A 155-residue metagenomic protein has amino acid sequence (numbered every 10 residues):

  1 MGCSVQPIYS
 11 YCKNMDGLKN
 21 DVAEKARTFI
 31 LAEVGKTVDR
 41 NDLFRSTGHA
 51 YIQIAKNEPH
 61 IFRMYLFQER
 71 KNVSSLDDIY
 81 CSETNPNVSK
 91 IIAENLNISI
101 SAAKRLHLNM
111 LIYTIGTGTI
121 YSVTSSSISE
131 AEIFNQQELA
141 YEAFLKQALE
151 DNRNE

Functional and structural regions predicted by a protein language model:
M1-G17: Helix-turn-helix
G17-A26, Y65, L76-C81: Alpha-helical DNA-contacting segments of helix-turn-helix folds
N20-S46, P86-E94: Amphipathic alpha-helical linker/stalk segments
V22, A26, I30, V34 (+3 more regions): Hydrophobic recognition helices of helix-based DNA-binding modules
V34-T37, Y65-N72, Y121-S125: Secondary-structure edge/capping motif, primarily at the C-terminal ends of alpha-helices and the immediately following
R45-F67, L111-I112: Helical hydrophobic small-molecule/effector-binding pocket
M64, L111-E130, K146-N154: Amphipathic C-terminal alpha-helical segment
N72-N97, K104-L108, E138-K146: Amphipathic alpha-helical packing segments from all-alpha helical-bundle domains
